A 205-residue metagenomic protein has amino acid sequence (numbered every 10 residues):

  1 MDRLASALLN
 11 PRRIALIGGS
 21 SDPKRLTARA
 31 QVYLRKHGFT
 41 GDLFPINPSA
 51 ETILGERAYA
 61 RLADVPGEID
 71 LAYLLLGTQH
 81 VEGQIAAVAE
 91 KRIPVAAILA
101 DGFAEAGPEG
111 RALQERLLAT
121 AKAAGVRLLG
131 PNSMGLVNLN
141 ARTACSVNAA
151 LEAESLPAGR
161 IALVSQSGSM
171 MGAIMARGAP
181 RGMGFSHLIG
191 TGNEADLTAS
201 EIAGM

Functional and structural regions predicted by a protein language model:
M1-M205: Catalytic-core regions of core metabolic enzymes, especially those transforming organic acids/acyl-group intermediates
